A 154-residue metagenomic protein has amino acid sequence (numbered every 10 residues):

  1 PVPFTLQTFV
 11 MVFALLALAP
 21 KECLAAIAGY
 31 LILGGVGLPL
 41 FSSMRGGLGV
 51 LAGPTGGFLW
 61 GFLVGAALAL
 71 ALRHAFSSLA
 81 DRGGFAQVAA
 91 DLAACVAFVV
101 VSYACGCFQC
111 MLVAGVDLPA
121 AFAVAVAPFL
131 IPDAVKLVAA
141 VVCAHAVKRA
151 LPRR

Functional and structural regions predicted by a protein language model:
P1-A26: Hydrophobic transmembrane alpha-helices
P1-P3, L31-G65: Interfacial aromatic-anchored transmembrane helix boundaries in multi-pass membrane proteins
F9, F13, A28-I32, L63 (+5 more regions): Residue-level signature of the transmembrane alpha-helical core of multi-pass small-molecule transporters
A14, L33, G37, F41 (+8 more regions): Alpha-helical membrane-inserting segments
C23-I27, D91, A121: Alpha-helical transmembrane segments and their helix-entry boundary regions
S42-V50, V116-P128: Active-site-proximal inter-transmembrane loops
L48-S102: Short helix-perturbing small/polar motifs within transmembrane alpha-helices
A120-R154: Alpha-helical transmembrane segments and their cytosolic interface
